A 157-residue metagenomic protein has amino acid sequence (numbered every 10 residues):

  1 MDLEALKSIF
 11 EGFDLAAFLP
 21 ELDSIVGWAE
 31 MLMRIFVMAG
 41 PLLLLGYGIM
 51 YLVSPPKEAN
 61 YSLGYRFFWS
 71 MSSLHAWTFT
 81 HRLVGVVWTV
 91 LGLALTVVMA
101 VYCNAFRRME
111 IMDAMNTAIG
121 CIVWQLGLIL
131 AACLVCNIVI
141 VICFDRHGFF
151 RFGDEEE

Functional and structural regions predicted by a protein language model:
M1-A17, L45-P56, V86: Alpha-helical transmembrane segments of integral membrane proteins, especially early/N-terminal helices
D2-M38, I111-I122: Long, highly hydrophobic alpha-helical transmembrane signal-anchor segments
R34-M50: N-terminal signal-anchor transmembrane alpha helix
L45-G64, V135-R146: Membrane-water interface of transmembrane alpha-helices
R66-L83, E156-E157: Short membrane-interface loop/juxtamembrane segments of multi-pass integral membrane proteins
H81-L95: Select subsegments of transmembrane alpha-helices in polytopic membrane proteins, especially boundary-proximal
A94-M112: Juxtamembrane "helix exit" motif at the C-terminal ends of alpha-helical transmembrane segments in multi-pass membrane
I111-E156: Alpha-helical transmembrane segments and their immediate juxtamembrane interface regions
